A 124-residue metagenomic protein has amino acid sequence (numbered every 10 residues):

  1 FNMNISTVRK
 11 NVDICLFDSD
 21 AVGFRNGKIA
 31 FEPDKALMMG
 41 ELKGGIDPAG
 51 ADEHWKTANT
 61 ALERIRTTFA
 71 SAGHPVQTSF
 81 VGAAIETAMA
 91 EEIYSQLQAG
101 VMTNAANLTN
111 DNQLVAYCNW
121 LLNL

Functional and structural regions predicted by a protein language model:
F1-L124: Catalytic core segments in nucleotide and nucleic-acid processing enzymes
